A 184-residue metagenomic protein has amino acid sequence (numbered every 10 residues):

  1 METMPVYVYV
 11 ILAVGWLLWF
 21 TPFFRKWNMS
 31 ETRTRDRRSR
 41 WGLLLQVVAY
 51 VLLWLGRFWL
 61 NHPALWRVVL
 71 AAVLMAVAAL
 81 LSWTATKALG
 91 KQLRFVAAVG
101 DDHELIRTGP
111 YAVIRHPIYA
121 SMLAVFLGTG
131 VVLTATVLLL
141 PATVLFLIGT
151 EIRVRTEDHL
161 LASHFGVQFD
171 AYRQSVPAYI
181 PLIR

Functional and structural regions predicted by a protein language model:
M1-D101, V125-R184: Membrane-anchoring alpha-helices and their flanking helix-loop junctions
V96-M122: Active-site-proximal inter-transmembrane loops
